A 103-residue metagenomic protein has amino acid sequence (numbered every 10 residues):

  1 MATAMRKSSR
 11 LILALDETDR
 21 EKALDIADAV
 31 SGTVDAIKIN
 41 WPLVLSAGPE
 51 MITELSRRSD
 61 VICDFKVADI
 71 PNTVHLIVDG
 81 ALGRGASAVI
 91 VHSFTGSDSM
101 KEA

Functional and structural regions predicted by a protein language model:
M1-L76, G83-I90: Conserved N-terminal beta1-alpha1 strand-loop-helix module at the mouth
V74-V78, M100-A103: Short, charged beta->alpha transition segments
R84-A103: Ordered, amphipathic secondary-structure segments that act as subunit-interaction surfaces in large macromolecular
